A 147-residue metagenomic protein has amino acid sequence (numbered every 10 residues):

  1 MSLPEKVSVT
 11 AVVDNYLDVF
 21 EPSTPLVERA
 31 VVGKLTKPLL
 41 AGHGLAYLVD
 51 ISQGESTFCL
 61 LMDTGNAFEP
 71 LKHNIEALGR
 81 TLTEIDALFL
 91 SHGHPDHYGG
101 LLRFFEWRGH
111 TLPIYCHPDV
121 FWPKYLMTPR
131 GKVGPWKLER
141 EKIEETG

Functional and structural regions predicted by a protein language model:
M1-L3, S52: Short boundary motifs at domain starts and secondary-structure transition points
P4-S8: Extreme N-terminal starter segment of soluble prokaryotic enzymes
V12-D14, H117: Cofactor-binding loop segments of dinucleotide-utilizing enzymes, especially the Rossmann-like FAD- and NAD(P)+-binding
D14-A77: Conserved beta-strand hairpin/beta-sheet module of binuclear metal-dependent hydrolase folds, prominently
K37, L102-E106, E139-R140: A generic local secondary-structure boundary/capping motif
E69-C116, F121: Active-site metal-binding motif and surrounding structural segment of the metallo-beta-lactamase
V120-G147: Metallo-beta-lactamase
